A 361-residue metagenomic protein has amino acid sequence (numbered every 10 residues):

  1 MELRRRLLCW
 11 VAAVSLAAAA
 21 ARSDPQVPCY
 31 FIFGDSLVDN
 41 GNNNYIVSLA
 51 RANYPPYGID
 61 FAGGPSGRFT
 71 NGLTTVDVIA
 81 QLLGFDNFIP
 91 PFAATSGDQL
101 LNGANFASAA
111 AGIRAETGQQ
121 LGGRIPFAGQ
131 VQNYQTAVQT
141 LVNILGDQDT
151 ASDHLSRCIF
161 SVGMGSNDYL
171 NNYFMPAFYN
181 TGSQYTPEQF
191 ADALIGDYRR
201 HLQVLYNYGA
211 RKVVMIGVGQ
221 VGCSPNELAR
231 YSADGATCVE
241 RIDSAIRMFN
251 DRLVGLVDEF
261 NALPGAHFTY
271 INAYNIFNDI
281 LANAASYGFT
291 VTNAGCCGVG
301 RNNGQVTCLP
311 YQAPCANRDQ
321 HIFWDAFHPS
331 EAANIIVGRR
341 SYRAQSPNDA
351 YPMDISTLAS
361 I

Functional and structural regions predicted by a protein language model:
E2-I361: Conserved active-site regions of diverse hydrolases
